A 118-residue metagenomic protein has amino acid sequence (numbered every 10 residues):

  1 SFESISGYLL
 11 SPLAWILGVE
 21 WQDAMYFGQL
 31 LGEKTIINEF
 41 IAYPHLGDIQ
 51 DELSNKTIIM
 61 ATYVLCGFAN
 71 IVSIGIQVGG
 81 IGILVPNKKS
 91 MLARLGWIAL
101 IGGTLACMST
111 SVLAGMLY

Functional and structural regions predicted by a protein language model:
S1-Q50: Transmembrane helical segments that form the transport core of multi-pass membrane transport proteins
K34-Y118: C-terminal transmembrane helix pair
